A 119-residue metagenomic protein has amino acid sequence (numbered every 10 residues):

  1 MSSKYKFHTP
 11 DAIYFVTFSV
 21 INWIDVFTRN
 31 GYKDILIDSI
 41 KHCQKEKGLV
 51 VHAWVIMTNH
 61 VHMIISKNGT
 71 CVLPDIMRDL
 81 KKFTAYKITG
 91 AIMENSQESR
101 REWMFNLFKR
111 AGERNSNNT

Functional and structural regions predicted by a protein language model:
M1-T119: Short catalytic/metal-binding and nucleic-acid-binding patches
